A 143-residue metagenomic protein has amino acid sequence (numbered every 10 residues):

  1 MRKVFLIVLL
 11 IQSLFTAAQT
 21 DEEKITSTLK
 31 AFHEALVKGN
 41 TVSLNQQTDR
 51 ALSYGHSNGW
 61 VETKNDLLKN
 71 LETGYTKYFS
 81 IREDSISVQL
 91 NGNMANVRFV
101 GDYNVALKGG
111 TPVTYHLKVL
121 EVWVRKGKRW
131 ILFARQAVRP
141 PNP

Functional and structural regions predicted by a protein language model:
M1-V4: Positively charged n-region of N-terminal signal peptides that target proteins for export
V8, Q12-Q47: Short, low-complexity N-terminal intrinsically disordered segments enriched in polar/charged residues
F32, S43-L44, L52, L67 (+2 more regions): Hydrophobic pocket/interface hotspot
T48, N58, S87, G92 (+3 more regions): A mature extracytoplasmic/lumenal domain signature
R50-E62, E72-K77: A short gly/proline-enriched turn/hairpin at secondary-structure junctions
N70-T111: Surface-exposed, charged secondary-structure patches
H116-P143: Short beta-strand edge/turn micro-motifs at domain boundaries
